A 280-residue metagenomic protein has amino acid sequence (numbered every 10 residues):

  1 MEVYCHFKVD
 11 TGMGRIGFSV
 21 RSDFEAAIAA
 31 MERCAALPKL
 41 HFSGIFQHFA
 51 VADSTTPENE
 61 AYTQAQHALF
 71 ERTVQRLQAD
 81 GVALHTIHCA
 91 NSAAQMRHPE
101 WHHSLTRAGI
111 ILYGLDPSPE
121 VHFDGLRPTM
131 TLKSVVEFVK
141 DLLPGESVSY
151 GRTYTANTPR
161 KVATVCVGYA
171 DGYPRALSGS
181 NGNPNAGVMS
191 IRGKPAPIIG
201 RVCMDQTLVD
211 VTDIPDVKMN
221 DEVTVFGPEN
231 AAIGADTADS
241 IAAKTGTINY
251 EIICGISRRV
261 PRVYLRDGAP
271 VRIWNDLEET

Functional and structural regions predicted by a protein language model:
M1-Y4, T11-L143, P215, I273: Active-site loop/helix belt of alpha/beta enzymes
H6, A30-R33, A94, E100-W101 (+6 more regions): Short, flexible coil/linker segments at or flanking structured domains
V9-T11, I256: Generic hydrophobic/packing signal
L143-T280: C-terminal accessory subdomain/extension
